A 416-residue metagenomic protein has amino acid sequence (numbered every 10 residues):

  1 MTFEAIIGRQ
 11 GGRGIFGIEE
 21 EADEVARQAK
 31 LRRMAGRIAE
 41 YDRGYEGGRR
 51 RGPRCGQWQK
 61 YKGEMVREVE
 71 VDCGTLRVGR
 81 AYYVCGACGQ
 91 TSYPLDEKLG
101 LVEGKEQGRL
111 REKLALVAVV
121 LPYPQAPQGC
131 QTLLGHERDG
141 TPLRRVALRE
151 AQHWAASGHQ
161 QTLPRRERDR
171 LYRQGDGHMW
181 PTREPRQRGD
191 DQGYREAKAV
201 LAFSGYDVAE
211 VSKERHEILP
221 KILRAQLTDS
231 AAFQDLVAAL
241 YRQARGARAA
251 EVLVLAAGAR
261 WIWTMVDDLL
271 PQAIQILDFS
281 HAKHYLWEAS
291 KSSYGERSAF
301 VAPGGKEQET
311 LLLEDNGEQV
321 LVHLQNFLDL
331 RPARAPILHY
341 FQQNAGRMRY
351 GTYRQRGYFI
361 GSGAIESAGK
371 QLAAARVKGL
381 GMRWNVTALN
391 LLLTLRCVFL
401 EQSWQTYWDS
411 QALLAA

Functional and structural regions predicted by a protein language model:
M1-G36, R80-A416: Catalytic center-proximal scaffold of phosphoryl-transfer enzymes
E24-Q28, G47, R54: Eukaryotic partner-binding/assembly regions in large regulatory complexes
R37-A39, R43-Y45: Basic/polar, acidic-poor N-terminal "presequence/leader" segments that form or can form short amphipathic helices
R43, K60, L76, P164-R166 (+1 more regions): Sterically constrained small-residue positions within well-ordered secondary structures of folded domains
G44-R51, M65, V78-A81: Short metal-coordination and nucleic-acid-contact micro-motifs, chiefly zinc-binding Cys/His arrays
R51-Q57, A87: Short, cysteine/histidine-rich loop/knuckle motifs that typically chelate Zn2+
Q57-L76: Short recognition patches in nucleic-acid-associated and regulatory proteins
